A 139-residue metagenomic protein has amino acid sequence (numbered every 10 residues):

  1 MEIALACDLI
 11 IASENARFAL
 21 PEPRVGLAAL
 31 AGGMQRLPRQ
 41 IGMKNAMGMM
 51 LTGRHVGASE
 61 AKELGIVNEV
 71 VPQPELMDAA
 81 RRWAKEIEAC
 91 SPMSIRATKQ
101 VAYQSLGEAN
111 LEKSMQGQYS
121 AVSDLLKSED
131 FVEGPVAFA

Functional and structural regions predicted by a protein language model:
M1-L51, L64, A79, W83: CoA-thioester-processing core
I11-A16, V67-Q116, S123-E129: C-terminal long alpha-helix characteristic of the crotonase
G33-R36, N45, A97, Q118-A121 (+1 more regions): Hydrophobic alpha-helical segments typical of transmembrane helices and their membrane-interface/capping positions
G42, G57, P72-E75: Short loop/turn segments at beta->alpha junctions
M49-M50, T98-V101, F138: Short alpha-helical scaffolding segments that buttress acidic/His motifs in well-ordered protein cores
R54-E60: Acidic, divalent-metal-coordinating active-site segment for phosphoryl/phosphodiester hydrolysis, typified by short
D130-F131, A137: Interdomain hinge/lid region at the active-site interface of Rossmann-like NAD(P)-dependent oxidoreductases
